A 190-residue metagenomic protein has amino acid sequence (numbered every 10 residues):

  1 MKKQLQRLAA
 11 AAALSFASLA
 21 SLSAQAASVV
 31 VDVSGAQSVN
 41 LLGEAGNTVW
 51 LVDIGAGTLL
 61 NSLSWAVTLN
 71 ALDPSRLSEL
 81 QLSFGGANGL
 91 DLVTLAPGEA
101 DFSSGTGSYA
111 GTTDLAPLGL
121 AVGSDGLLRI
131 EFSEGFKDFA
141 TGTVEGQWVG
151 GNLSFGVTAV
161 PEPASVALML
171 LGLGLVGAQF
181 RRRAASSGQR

Functional and structural regions predicted by a protein language model:
K2-A9, A185-G188: Bacterial Sec-dependent N-terminal signal peptides
L5-A12, F16-S28, L153-A178: Short, threonine-centered small-residue motifs that mark membrane-proximal processing/anchoring sites and TM-junction
S23, G85-G86, R182: Charge-rich, low-complexity amphipathic helices in intrinsically disordered tails/linkers adjacent to domains
A27-A159: Mature extracellular "passenger" or substrate-interacting domains of secreted, surface-exposed proteins
G177-R190: C-terminal membrane-anchoring or membrane-association module
